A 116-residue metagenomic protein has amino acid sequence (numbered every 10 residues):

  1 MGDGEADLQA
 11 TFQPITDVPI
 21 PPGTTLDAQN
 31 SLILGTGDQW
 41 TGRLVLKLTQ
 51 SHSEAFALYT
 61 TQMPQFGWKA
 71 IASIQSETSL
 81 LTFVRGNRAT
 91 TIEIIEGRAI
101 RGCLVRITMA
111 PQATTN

Functional and structural regions predicted by a protein language model:
M1-N116: An acidic-aromatic pocket/loop used at catalytic or ligand-binding sites
